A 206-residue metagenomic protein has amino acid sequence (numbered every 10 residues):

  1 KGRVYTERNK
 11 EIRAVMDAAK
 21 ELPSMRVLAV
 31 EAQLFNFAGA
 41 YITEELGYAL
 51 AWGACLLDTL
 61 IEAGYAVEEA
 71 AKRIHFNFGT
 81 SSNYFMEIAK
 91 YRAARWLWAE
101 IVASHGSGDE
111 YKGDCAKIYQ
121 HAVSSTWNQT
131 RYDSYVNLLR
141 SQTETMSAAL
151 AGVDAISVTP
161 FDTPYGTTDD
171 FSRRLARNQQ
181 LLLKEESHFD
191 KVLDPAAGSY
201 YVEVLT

Functional and structural regions predicted by a protein language model:
K1-N83, G108, G113-H121, A149 (+1 more regions): Catalytic alpha/beta active-site cores
L34, W98, D162: Glycine-rich beta-alpha junction loops
A40-L46, S81-A93, S125-L138, G166-A176 (+1 more regions): Short glycine/threonine-rich loop-to-helix capping motif typified by GTGT followed within a few residues by an Asp-Pro
G53, E87, Y91-L97, I101 (+4 more regions): Extended, hydrophobic alpha-helical segments in both membrane/secreted and soluble proteins
L57, V102-H105, L183-S187: A generic secondary-structure signal for well-formed alpha-helical elements
I101-A103, K117, S124, T130-Y132: Outer-membrane beta-barrel translocator/pore domains, especially the C-terminal barrels of Gram-negative outer-membrane
S104, W127, L138-Q142, P160-Y165: Hydrophobic alpha-helical bundle architecture
T143-M146, D154-T206: Active-site or pore-adjacent capping/gating segments
